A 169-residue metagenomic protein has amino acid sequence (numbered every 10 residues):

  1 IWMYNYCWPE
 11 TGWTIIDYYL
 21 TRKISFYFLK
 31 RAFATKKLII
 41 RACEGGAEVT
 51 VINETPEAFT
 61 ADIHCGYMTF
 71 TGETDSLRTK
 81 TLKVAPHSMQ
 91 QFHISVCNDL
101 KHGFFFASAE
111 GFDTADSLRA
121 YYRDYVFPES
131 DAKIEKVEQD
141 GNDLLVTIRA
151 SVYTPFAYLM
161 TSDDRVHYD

Functional and structural regions predicted by a protein language model:
I1-F156, D164-Y168: Carbohydrate-binding surfaces of carbohydrate-active enzymes
